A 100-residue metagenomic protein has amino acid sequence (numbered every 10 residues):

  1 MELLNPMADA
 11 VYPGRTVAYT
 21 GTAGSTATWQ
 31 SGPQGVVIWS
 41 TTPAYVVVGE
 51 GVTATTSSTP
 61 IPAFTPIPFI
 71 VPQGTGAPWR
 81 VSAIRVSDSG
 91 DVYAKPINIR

Functional and structural regions predicted by a protein language model:
M1-G21, R85-R100: C-terminal interaction-tip segments
V11-G32, T55: Surface-exposed ligand/attachment interfaces on beta-rich extracellular proteins
T26, T41, S58-T59, A83 (+1 more regions): Compositionally biased regions
P33-V36, P72-G90: Noncatalytic modules at the cell exterior or secretory-pathway interfaces, chiefly beta-strand-rich lectin/adhesion
G35, P43-Y45, D91-Y93: Exposed beta-strand and adjacent loop surfaces of beta-rich binding modules that mediate intermolecular recognition
W39-S58: Short, surface-exposed beta-strand/strand-loop-strand elements in extracellular ectodomains
T56-G74: Intrinsically disordered, low-complexity Pro/Gly/Ser/Thr-rich segments with frequent PxxP/GP/PP motifs and embedded
